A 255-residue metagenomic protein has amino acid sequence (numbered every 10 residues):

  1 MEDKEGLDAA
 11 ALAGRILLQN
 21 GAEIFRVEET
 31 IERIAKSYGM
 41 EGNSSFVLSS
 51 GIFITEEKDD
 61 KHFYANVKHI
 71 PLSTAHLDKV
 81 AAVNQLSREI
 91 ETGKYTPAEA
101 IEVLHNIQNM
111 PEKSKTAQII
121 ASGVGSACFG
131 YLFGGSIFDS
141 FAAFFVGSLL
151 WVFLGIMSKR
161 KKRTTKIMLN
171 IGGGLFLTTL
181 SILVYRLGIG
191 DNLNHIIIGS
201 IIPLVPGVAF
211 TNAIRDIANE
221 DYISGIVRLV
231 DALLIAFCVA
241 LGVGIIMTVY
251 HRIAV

Functional and structural regions predicted by a protein language model:
M1-Y95: Soluble N-terminal domains of membrane-associated systems
F63-H76, N109, K113, A117-Q118 (+1 more regions): Alpha-helical transmembrane segments and immediately membrane-proximal extracytoplasmic
K68-P71, F133-D139, N192-I196, A254-V255: Interfacial loop-to-helix junctions that mark the boundaries of transmembrane helices in multi-pass membrane
Y95-H105, P111-A121: Helix-loop-helix junctions within the multi-pass membrane cores of secondary transporters/permeases
N106-I107, L150-R163, T211-S224: C-terminal ends of transmembrane helices
E112-L187: Core alpha-helical transmembrane segments of integral membrane proteins
Y185-V255: Generic detector of multi-pass transmembrane helix bundles and their immediately adjacent loops in polytopic membrane
